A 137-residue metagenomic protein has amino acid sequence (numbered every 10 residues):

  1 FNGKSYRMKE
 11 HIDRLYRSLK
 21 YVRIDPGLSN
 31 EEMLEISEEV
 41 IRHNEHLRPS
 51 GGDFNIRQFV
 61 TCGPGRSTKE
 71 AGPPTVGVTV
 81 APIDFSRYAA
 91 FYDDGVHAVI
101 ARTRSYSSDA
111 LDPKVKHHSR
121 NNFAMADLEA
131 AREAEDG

Functional and structural regions predicted by a protein language model:
F1-D136: Conserved alpha/beta cores of soluble small-molecule-handling proteins
